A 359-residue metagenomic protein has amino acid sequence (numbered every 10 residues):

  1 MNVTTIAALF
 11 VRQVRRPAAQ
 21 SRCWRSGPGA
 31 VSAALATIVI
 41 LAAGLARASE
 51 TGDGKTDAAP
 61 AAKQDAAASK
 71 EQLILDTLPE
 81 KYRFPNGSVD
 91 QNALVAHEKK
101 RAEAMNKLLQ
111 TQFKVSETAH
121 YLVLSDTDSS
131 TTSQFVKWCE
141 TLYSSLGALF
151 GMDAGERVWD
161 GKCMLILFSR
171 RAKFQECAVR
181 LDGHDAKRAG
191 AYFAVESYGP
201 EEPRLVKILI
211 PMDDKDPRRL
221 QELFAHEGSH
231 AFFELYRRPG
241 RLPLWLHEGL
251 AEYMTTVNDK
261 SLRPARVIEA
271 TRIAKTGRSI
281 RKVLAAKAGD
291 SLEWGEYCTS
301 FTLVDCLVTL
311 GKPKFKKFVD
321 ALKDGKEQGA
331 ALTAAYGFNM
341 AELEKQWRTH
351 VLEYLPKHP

Functional and structural regions predicted by a protein language model:
M1-S26: N-terminal secretory signal peptides that target proteins for export/translocation
N2-F10, L45-S116, S133, K345 (+1 more regions): N-terminal low-structure segments adjacent to metalloprotease catalytic domains across cellular compartments
V14-R15, I40, A46: Intrinsic disorder/low-complexity segments in short proteins, especially the signal peptide and propeptide regions
S32-A43: Bacterial N-terminal signal peptides
F84-N92, D126-S133, S291-W294, A334: Charge-dense, low-complexity intrinsically disordered segments
L109, H184-V206, K215-L223, R237-P359: Acidic/His/Gly-enriched intrinsically disordered linker/tail segments that often contain short helix/coil "MoRF-like"
Q110-L242, E327-A334: Juxtacatalytic substrate-recognition/specificity segment
